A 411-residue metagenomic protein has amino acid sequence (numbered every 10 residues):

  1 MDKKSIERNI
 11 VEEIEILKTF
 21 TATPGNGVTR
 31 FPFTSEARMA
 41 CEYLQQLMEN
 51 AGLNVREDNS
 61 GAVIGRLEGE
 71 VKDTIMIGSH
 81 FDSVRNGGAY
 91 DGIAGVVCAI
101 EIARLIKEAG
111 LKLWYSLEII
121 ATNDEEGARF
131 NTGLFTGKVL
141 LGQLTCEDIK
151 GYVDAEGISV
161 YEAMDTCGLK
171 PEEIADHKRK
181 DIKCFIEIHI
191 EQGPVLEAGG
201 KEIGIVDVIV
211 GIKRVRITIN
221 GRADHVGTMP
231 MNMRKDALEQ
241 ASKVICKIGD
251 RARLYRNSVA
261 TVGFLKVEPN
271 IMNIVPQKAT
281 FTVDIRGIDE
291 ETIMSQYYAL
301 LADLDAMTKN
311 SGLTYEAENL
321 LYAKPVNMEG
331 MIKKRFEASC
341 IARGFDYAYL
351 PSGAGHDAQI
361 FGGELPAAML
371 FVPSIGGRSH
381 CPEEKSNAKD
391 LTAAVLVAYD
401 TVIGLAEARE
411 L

Functional and structural regions predicted by a protein language model:
D2-T34, N123, H380: N-terminal capping segment at the start of a domain
I10-T19, T23, G78-S79, D346-V397 (+1 more regions): Zn-dependent metallopeptidase/amidohydrolase metal-coordination segment
A22-E68: A non-catalytic alpha/beta surface segment that caps or lines the substrate-entry region of metallo-dependent hydrolase
R30-P32, T261-N270, T282-D284, I288 (+2 more regions): A short beta-alpha structural unit
L47, A51, V63-A94: Catalytic-core environment of secreted peptidases
I77, G87-E126, K213-I219, H225-R251 (+3 more regions): Alpha-helical metal-binding/catalytic segments enriched in His/Glu/Asp
D124-E125, R129-E291: Midchain, well-structured core segments that form catalytic/ion-binding scaffolds
I209, H225, M229, R234-L254 (+3 more regions): His/Asp/Glu-rich mid-to-C-terminal helical/loop segments that flank catalytic regions of hydrolases
